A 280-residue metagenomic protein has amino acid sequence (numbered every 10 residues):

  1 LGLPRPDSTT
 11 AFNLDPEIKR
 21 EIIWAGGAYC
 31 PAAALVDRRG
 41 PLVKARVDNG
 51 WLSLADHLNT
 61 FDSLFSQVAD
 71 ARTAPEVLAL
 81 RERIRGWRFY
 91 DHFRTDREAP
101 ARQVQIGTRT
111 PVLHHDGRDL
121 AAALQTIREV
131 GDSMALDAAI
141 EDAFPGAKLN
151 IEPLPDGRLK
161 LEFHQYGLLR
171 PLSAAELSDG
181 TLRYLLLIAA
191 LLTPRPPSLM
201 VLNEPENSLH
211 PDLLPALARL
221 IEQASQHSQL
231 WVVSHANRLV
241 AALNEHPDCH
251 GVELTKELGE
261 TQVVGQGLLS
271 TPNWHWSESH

Functional and structural regions predicted by a protein language model:
L1-V130, M134: Electropositive, glycine-dotted interaction segments that contact anionic polymers or phosphate-rich ligands
I22-Y29, F163-G167, G265-L269: Secondary-structure transition/turn motif
R38-L42, E176-G180, G267-T271: A short, sequence-level motif marking secondary-structure junctions
R94-D96, D156, L258: Residue-level detector of flexible, active-site-proximal loop/helix-junction positions within diverse enzyme catalytic
D116, Y184-A190, R238-A241: Phosphate-binding glycine-rich loops of NTP-binding sites
Q125, M134, A138-L192, L199-L214: Conserved ABC ATPase signature
P153, P215-H280: C-terminal lobe/lid and adjacent interdomain/linker elements of RecA-like ASCE P-loop ATPase modules
P194-P196, Q226-H227: Short loop/turn elements that form and flank the Walker-type P-loop nucleotide-binding site in RecA-like NTPase cores
